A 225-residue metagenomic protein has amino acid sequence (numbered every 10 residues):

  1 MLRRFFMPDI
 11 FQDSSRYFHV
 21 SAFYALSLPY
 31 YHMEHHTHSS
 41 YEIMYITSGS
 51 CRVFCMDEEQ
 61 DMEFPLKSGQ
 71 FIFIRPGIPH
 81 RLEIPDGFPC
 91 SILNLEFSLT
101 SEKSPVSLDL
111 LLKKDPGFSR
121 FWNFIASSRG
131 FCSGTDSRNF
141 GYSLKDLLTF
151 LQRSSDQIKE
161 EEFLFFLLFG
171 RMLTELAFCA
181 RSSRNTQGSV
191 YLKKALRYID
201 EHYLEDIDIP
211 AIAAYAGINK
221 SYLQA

Functional and structural regions predicted by a protein language model:
L2-L26, P76-D156: A hydrophobic/aromatic-rich effector-binding and dimerization subdomain of bacterial HTH-type transcriptional regulators
A22-H38: Conserved short histidine dyad/triad with adjacent acidic residue
T37-V53: Short, conserved beta-strand element in jelly-roll/cupin
V53, L151, M172-A180, I199: Hydrophobic recognition helices of helix-based DNA-binding modules
E58-R75: Short acidic-glycine-tyrosine-enriched beta hairpin
N139, L168, Q187-A195: N-terminal positioning helix adjacent to the helix-turn-helix/winged-helix DNA-binding module
R153-G170, T186: All-alpha amphipathic helical-bundle segments outside canonical DNA-binding/catalytic cores that form hydrophobic
L176-S182, D200-A225: Basic/polar phosphate-binding segments, predominantly the helix-turn-helix DNA-binding elements of transcriptional
